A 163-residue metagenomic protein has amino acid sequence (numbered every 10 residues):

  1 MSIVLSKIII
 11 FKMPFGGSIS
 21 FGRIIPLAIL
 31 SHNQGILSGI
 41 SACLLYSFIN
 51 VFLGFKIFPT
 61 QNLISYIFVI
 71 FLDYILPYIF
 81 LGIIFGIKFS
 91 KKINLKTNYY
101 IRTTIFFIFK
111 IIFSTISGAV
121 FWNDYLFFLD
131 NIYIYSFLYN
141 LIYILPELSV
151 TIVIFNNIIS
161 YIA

Functional and structural regions predicted by a protein language model:
M1-I8, Y46-K56, F107-I116: Aromatic-anchored segments of alpha-helical transmembrane domains
M1-S41: Hydrophobic transmembrane alpha-helices
I3-V4, A28-I29, F48-F52, Y78 (+2 more regions): Alpha-helical transmembrane segments of multipass membrane proteins
I10-G17, G22, P59-L72, Y78-A163: Membrane-embedded alpha-helical hairpins and interfacial helices in multi-pass inner-membrane proteins
G39-N50, Y99-F107: Central hydrophobic cores of alpha-helical transmembrane segments in multi-pass integral membrane proteins
